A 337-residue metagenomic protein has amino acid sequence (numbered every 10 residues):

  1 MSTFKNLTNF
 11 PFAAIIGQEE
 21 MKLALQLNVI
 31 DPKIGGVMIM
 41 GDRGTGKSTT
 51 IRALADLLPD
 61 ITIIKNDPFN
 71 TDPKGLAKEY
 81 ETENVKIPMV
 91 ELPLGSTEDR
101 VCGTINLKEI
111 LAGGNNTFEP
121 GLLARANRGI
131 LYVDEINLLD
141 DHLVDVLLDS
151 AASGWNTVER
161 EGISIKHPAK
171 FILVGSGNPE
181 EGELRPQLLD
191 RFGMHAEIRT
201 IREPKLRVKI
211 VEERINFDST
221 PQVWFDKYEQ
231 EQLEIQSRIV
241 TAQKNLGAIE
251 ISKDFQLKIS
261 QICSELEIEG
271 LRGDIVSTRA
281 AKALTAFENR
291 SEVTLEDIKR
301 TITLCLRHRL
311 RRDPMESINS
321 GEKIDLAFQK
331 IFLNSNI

Functional and structural regions predicted by a protein language model:
S2-K205: Conserved ASCE/P-loop NTPase catalytic core
Q18, P204, S252-K253, E269-I275 (+1 more regions): Alpha-helix N-cap/helix-initiation sites
K22-D31, I275-A286: Contiguous, well-ordered alpha-helical segments that form the cores/surfaces of helical PPI scaffolds
L23, D145, P186, D190 (+3 more regions): Non-catalytic, well-ordered alpha-helical scaffold segments
I34, N156, N216, F287 (+1 more regions): Conserved hydrophobic residue
G46-T49, S260-R272, A283-I337: C-terminal engagement/docking regions of AAA+ P-loop ATPases
R100-G103, L184-A242: Conserved AAA+ ATPase core "coupling" helix
Q222-S277: Conserved AAA+ ATPase small/helical "lid" subdomain
